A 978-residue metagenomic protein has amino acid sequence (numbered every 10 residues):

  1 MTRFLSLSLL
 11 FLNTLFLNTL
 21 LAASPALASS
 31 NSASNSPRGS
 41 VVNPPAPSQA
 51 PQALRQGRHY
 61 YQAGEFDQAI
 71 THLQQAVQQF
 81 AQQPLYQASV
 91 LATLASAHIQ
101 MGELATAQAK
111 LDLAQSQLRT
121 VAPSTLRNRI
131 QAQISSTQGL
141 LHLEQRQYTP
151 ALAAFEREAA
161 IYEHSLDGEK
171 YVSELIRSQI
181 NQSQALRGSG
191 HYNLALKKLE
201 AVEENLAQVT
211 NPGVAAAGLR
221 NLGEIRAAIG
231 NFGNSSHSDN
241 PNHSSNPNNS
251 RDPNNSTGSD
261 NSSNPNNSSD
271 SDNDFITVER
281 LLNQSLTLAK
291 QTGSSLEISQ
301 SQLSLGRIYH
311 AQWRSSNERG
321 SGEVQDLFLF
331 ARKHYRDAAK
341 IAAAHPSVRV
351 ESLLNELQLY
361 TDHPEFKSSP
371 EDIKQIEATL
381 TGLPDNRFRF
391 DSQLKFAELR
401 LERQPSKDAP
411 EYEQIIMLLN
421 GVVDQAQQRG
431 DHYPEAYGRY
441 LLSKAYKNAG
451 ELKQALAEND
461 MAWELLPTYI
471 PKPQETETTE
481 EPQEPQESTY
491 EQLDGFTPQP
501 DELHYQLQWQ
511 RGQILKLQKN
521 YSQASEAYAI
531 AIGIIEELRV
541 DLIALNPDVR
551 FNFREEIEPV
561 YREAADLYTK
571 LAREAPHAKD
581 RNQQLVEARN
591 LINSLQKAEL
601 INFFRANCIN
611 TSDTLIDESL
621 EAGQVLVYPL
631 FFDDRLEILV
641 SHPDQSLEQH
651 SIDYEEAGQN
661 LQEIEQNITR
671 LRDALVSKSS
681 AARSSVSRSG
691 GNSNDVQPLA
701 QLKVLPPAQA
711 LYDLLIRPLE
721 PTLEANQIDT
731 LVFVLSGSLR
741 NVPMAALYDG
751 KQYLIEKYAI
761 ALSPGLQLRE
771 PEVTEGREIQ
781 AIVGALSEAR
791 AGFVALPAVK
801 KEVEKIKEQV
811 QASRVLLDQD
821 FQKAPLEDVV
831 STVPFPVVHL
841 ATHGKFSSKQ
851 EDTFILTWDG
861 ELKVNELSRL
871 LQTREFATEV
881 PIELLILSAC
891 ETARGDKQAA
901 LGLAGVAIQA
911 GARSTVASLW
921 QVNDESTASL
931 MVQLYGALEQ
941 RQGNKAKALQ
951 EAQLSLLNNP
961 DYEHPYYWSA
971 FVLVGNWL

Functional and structural regions predicted by a protein language model:
S8-L20: Bacterial N-terminal signal peptides
L12, S36, S235-S271, T476 (+1 more regions): Intrinsically disordered, low-complexity proline-rich tandem-repeat tracts
L17-T93, R129: N-terminal leader/linker segments that initiate helical-solenoid repeat arrays
P44-P45, Q82, A122, L126 (+9 more regions): Structural signature of alpha-solenoid helical repeat scaffolds
E204, A227, N231-G233, H237 (+8 more regions): Alpha-helical solenoid repeat scaffolds used for protein-protein interaction
Q483-S488, N607, D613, E618-E656 (+2 more regions): Catalytic cores of enzymes
